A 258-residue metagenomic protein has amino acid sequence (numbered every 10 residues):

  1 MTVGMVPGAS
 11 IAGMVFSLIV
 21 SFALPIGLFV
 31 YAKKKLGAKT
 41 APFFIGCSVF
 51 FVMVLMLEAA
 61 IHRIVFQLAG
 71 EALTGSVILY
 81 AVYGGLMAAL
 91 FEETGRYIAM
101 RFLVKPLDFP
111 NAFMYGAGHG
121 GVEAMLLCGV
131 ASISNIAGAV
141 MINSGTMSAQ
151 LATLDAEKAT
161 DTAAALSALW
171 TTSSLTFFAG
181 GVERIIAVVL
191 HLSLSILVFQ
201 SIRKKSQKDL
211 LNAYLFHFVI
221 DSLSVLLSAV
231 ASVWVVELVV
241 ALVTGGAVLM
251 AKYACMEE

Functional and structural regions predicted by a protein language model:
M1-E258: Hydrophobic alpha-helical segments at protein termini of multi-pass membrane proteins
